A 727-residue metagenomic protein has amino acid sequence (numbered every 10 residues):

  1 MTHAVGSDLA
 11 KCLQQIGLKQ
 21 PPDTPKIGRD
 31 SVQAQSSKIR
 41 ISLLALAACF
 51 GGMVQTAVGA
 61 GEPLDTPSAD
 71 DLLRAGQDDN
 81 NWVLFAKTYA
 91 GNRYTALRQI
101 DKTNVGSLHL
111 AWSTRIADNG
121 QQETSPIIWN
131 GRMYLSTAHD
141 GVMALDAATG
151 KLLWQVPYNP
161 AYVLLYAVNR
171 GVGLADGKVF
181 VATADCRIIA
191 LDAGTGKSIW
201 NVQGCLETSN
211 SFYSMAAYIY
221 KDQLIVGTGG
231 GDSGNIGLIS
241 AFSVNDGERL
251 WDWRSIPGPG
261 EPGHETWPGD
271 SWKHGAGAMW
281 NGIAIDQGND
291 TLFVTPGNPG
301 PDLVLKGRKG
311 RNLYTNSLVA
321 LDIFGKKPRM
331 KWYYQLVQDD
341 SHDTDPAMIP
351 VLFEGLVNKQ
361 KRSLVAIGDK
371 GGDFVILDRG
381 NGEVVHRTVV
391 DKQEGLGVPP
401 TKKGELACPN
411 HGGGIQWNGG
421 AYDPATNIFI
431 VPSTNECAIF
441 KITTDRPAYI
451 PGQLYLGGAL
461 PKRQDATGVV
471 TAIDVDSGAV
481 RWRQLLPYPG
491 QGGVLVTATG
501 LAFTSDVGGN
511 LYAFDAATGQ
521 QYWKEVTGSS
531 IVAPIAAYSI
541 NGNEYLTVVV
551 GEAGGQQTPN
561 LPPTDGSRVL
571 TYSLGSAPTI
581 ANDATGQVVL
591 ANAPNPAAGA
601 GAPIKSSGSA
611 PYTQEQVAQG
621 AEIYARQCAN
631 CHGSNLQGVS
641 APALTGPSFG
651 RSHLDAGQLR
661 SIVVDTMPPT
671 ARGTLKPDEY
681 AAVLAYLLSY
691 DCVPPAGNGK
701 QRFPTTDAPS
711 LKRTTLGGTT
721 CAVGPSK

Functional and structural regions predicted by a protein language model:
G61-L110, S255-P262, A459-L460, A466: Blade/loop signatures of beta-propeller domains
P63-A69, L73, E383, R387-G412 (+3 more regions): Extracellular/periplasmic ectodomains of large secreted or surface enzymes and adhesion receptors
D79-N80, N130-G131, D176-G177, K221-Q223 (+5 more regions): Short coil/turn segments that connect the beta-strands within blades of beta-propeller domains
T114-S125, Q155-D176, N201-A216, S233 (+10 more regions): Extracytoplasmic beta-rich repeat domains
D146-T149, D192-T195, V244-D246, I323-K326 (+4 more regions): Short loop/turn segments that connect beta-strands within beta-propeller blades
G237-E248, R311-G325, G468-D474, D565-G575: Beta-propeller blade signature
A597-A610, Q614, A621, A625-R626 (+1 more regions): Flexible coil segments in periplasmic/lumen-exposed cytochrome c-class electron-transfer proteins
V617, A621, G633-P668: Gly/Gly-Pro-rich "capping" loops immediately C-terminal to redox-active cysteine motifs in periplasmic/lumenal
